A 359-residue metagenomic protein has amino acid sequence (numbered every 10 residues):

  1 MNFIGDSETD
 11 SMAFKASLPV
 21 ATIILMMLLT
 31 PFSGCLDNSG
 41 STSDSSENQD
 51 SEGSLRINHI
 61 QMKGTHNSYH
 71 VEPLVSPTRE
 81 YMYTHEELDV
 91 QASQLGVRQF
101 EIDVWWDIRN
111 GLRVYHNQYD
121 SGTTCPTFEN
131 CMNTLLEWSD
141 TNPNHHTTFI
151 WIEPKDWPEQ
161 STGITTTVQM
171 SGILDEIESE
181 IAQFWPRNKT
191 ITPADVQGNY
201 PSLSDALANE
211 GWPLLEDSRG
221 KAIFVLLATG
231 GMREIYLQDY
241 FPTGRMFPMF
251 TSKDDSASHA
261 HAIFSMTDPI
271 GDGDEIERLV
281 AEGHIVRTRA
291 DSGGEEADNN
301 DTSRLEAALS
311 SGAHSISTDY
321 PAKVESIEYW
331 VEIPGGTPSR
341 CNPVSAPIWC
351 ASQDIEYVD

Functional and structural regions predicted by a protein language model:
M1-E47: Secretory targeting signatures
E47-D359: Catalytic cores of phosphodiester-bond hydrolases, prominently lipid phosphodiesterases
